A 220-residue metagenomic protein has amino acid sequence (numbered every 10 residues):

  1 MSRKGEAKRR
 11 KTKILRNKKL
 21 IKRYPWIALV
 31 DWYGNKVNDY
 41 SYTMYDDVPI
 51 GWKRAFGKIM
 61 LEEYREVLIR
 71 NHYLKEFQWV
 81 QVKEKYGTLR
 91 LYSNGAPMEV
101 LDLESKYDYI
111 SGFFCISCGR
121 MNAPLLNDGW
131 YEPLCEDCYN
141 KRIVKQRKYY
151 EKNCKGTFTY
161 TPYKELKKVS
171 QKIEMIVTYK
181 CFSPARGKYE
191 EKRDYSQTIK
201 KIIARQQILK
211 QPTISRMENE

Functional and structural regions predicted by a protein language model:
M1-D102, S170, G187: Long, charged N-terminal interaction/targeting segments
T88, C154, L166-I199: Acidic, low-complexity, intrinsically disordered interaction modules
L103-F113, P124-G129: Short, flexible, mixed-charge glycine/proline-rich loop motifs that serve as phosphate/nucleic-acid-contacting
C115, Y150-F158: Disulfide-bonded cysteine-rich modules in secreted/extracellular proteins, activating on the conserved Cys frameworks
C115-C118, C135: Short cysteine-rich clusters marking metal-coordination/redox-active sites
G129-K141: Cysteine-rich micro-motifs
K141-Y150: Short metal-binding segments enriched for Cys and/or His
